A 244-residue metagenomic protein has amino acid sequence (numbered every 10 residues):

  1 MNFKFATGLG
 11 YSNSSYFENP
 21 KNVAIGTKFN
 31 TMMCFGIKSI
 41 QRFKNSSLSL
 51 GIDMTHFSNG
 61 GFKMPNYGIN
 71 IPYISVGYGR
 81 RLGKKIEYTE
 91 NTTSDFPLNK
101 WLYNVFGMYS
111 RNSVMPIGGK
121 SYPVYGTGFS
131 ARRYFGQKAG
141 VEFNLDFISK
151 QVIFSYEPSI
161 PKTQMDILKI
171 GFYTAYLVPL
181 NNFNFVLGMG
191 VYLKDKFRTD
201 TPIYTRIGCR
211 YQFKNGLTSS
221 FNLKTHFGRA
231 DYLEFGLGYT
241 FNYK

Functional and structural regions predicted by a protein language model:
M1, T7-L9, M33-Q41, I52 (+6 more regions): Residues on the lipid-exposed face of transmembrane beta-strands in outer-membrane beta-barrel proteins
M1-F5, L48-I52, I74-V76, W101-V105 (+6 more regions): Transmembrane beta-strands of outer-membrane beta-barrel proteins
T7-S15, Q41-F43, M54-G60, R80-L82 (+6 more regions): Transmembrane beta-strands of outer-membrane beta-barrel pores
N19-I25, N59-N66, V114-I117, P158-K162 (+2 more regions): Extracellular loop and loop/strand-boundary signature of outer-membrane beta-barrel proteins
T27-M33, G68-I74, N99-W101, S121-T127 (+3 more regions): Residues that define the transmembrane beta-barrel architecture of outer-membrane proteins
Q41-L50, K84-E87, Q137-V141, L180-L187 (+2 more regions): Repeated loop/turn-to-beta-strand initiation elements of outer-membrane beta-barrel proteins
N70-T89, A230-K244: Outer-membrane beta-barrel "beta-signal"
L98-V114, G118-G188: Detector for outer-membrane/organellar transmembrane beta-barrel domains, recognizing the amphipathic beta-strand
